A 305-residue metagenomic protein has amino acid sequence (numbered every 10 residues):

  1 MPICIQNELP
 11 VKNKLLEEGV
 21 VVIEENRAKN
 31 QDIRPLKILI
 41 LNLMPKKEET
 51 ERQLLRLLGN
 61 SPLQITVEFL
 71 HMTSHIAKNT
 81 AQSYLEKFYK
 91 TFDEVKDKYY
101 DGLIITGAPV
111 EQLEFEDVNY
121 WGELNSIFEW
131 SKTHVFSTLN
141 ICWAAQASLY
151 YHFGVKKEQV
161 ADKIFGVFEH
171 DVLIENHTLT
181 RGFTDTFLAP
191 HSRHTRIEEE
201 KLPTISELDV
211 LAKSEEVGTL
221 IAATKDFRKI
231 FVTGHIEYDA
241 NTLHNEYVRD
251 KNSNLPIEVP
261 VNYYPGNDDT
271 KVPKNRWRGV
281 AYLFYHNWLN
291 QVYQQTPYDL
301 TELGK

Functional and structural regions predicted by a protein language model:
M1-M72, Y89, V95, Y99 (+3 more regions): Amide-donor transfer/coupling interface in amidating biosynthetic enzymes
K47, I76, Q112, A147 (+1 more regions): Flexible, glycine-rich phosphate/dinucleotide-binding loops and adjacent beta-alpha linkers at cofactor/substrate
T50-Q53, N79-Q82, F115-E116: Short, glycine/acidic-enriched capping/hinge loops at junctions between secondary-structure elements
T73-E86: N-terminal beta-loop-helix "entrance" segment that forms/cooperates in small-molecule cofactor or anionic ligand
L85, Y89-F92, A108, F115: Helical hinge/lid and interdomain linker segments adjacent to catalytic or ligand-binding clefts that mediate domain
I105-I174: Cysteine-nucleophile active-site neighborhood
